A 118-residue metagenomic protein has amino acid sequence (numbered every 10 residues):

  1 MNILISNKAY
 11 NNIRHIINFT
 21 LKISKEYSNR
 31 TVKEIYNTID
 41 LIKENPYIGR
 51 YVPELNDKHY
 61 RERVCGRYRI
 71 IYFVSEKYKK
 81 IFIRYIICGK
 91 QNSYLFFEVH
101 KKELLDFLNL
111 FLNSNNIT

Functional and structural regions predicted by a protein language model:
N2-Y60, E103-T118: Basic, Lys/Arg-enriched alpha-helical interface segments
N11, I70, C88: Active-site micro-motifs of SAM-dependent methyltransferase domains
Y47-I83: Basic/aromatic recognition patch in beta-strand/loop cores that engages polyanionic ligands
C65, F73-T118: Enriched for short, Lys/Arg-rich terminal
